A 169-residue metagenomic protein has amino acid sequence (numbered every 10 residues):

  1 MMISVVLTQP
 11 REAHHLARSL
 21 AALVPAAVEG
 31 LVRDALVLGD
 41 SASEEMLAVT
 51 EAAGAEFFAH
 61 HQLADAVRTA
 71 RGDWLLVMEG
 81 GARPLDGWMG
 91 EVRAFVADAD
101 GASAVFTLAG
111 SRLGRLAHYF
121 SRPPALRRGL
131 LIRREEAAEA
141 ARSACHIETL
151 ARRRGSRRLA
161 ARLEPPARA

Functional and structural regions predicted by a protein language model:
M2-S4, D34: Cell-envelope/extracellular polymer assembly enzymes that use nucleotide-activated donors
R11-A27: Short, well-formed alpha-helical segments that are part of the catalytic scaffolds of diverse glycosyltransferases
A35-L47: A conserved acidic beta->alpha catalytic loop
F57-R71: Glycine-rich, basic loop-to-helix element that forms the pyrophosphate-binding segment of sugar-nucleotide handling
L75: Short aromatic/hydrophobic "clamp" motif used to bind/position activated sugar donors
M78-G80: Catalytic metal- and UDP-sugar-binding loop of GT-A-like glycosyltransferases, i.e., residues flanking the conserved
A82-A117: Conserved donor NDP-sugar-binding/catalytic core segment of glycosyltransferases
E139-A169: C-terminal catalytic/acceptor-binding lobe
